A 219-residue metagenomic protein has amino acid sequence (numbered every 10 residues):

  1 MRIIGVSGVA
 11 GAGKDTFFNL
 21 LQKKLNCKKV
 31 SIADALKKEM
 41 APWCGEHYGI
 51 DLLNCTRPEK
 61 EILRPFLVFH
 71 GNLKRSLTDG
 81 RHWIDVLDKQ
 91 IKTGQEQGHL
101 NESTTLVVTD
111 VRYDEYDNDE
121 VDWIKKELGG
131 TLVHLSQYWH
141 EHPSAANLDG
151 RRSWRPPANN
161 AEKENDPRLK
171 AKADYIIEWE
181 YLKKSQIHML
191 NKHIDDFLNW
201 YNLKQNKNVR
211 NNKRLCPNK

Functional and structural regions predicted by a protein language model:
M1-I3, T104: Pre-Walker A (Motif I) flank of P-loop NTPase domains
V6: Hydrophobic anchor at the beta1->P-loop junction of P-loop NTPases
V9: P-loop (Walker A) phosphate-binding loop of NTP-binding proteins
K14: Conserved lysine of the Walker
F17: Hydrophobic positions on the alpha1 helix immediately C-terminal to the Walker A/P-loop
K23-K29: Post-Walker A helix-loop "phosphate-sensing" segment adjacent to the P-loop in P-loop NTPases
D34-L106: ATP-dependent small-molecule kinase phosphotransfer cores that center on conserved nucleotide phosphate-binding segments
D119-C216: Small-molecule kinase domains that catalyze NTP-dependent phosphoryl transfer to phosphate-bearing small molecules
